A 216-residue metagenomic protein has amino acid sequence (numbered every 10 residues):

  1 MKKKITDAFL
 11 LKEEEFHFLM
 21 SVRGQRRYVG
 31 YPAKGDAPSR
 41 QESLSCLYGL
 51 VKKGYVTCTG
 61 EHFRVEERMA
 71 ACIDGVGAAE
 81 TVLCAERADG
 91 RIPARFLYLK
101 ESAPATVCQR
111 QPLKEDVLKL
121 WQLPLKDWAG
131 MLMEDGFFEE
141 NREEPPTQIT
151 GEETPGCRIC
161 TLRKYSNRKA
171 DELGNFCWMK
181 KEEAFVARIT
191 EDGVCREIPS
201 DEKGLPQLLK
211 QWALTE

Functional and structural regions predicted by a protein language model:
M1-V51, T57-C58, R68: Short, amphipathic alpha-helical interface elements at domain boundaries that mediate macromolecular binding
K2-A8, E13, R26-P32, F63-E216: Non-catalytic recognition/regulatory regions in large multidomain proteins
